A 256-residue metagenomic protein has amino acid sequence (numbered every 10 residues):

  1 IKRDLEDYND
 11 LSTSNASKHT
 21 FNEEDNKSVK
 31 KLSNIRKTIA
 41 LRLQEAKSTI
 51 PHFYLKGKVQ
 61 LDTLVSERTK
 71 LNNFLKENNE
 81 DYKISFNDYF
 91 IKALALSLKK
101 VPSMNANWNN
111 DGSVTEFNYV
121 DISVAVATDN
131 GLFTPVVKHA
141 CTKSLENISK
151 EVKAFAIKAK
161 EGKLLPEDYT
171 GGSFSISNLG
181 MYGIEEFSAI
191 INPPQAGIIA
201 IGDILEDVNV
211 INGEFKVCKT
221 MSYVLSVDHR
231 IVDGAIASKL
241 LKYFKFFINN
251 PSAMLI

Functional and structural regions predicted by a protein language model:
I1-I256: C-terminal catalytic/motor cores of large multi-domain enzyme assemblies
